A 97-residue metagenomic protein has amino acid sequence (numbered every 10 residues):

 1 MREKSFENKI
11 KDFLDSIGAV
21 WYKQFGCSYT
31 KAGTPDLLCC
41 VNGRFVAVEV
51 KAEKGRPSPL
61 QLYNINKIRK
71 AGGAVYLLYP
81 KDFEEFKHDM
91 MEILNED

Functional and structural regions predicted by a protein language model:
M1-D97: Catalytic phosphate/metal-binding cores of nucleic-acid and nucleotide-processing enzymes, i.e., regions that mediate
